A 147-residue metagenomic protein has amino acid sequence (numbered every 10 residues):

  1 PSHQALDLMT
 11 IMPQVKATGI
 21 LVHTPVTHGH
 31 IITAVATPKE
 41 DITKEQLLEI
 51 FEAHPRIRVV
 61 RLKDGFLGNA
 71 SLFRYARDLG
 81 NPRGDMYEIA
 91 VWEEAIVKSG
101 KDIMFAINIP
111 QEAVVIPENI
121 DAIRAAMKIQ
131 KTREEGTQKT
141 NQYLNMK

Functional and structural regions predicted by a protein language model:
P1-A113: C-terminal substrate-binding/catalytic lobe of Rossmann-fold NAD(P)-dependent oxidoreductases
K101-K147: Generic C-terminus detector
